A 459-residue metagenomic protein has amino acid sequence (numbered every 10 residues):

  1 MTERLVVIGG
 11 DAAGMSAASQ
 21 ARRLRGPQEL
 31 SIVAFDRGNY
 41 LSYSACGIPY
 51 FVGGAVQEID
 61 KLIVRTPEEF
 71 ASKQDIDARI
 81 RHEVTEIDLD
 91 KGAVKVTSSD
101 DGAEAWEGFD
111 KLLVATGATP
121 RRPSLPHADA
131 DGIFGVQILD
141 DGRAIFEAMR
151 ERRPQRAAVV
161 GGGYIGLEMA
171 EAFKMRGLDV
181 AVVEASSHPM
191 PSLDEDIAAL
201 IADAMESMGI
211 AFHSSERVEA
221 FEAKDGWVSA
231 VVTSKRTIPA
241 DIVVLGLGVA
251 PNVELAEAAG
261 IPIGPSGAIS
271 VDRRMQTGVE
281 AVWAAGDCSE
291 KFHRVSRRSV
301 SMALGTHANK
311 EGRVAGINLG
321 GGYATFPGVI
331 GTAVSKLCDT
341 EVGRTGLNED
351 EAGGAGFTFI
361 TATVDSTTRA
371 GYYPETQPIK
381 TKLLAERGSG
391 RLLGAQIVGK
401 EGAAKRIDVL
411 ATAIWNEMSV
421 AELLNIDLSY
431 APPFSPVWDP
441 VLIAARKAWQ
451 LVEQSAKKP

Functional and structural regions predicted by a protein language model:
T2-I76, A170-L193, P459: Beta1-alpha1 glycine-rich phosphate/pyrophosphate-binding loop at the start of Rossmann-like nucleotide-binding domains
I8-A13, S19-E29, F35-R37, L247 (+2 more regions): Flexible, glycine-rich terminal cap/loop adjacent to redox cofactors in electron-transfer oxidoreductases
P27, S31, K73, A78-D100 (+2 more regions): A Rossmann-like FAD-binding core segment of flavoenzymes
I63, R156-A158, Y164-E222, M302-A308 (+1 more regions): Rossmann-like dinucleotide-binding cores of NAD(P)H-dependent redox enzymes
E107-G117, V160, I238-G248, G312 (+1 more regions): Short hydrophobic core segments
K111-R176, A211-F212, P265, V271-R273: Glycine-rich dinucleotide-binding loop and its adjacent helix/turn
D129-R153, A223-A230, S234-I317, V409-A413: FAD-site-proximal beta/loop scaffold in flavoenzymes
V271, A285-N348, F434-A456: A conserved FAD-binding loop/helix module that cradles the flavin
